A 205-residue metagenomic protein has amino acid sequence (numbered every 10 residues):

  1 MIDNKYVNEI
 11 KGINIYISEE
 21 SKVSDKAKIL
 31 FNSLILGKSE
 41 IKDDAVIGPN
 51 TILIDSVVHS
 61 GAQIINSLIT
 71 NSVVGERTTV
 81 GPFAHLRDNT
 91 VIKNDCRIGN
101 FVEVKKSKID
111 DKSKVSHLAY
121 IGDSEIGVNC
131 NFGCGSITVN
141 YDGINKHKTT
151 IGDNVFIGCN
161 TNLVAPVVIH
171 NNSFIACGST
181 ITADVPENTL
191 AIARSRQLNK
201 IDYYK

Functional and structural regions predicted by a protein language model:
M1-T79: Extended, small-residue-rich solenoid/repeat segments and analogous flexible loops that form exposed scaffolds
D55-H59, I64-K205: Glycine-rich hexapeptide-repeat left-handed beta-helix
